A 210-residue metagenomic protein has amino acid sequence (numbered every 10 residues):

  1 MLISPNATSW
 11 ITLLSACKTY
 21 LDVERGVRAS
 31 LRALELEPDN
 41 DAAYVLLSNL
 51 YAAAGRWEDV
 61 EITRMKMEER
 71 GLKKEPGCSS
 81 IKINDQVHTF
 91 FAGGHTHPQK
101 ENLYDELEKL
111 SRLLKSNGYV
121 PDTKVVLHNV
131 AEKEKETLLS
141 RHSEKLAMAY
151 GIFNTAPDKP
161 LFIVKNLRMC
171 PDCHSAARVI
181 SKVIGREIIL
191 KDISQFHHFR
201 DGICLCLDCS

Functional and structural regions predicted by a protein language model:
M1-S210: Terminal (and in a subset, N-terminal) low-complexity or junction segments at the ends of helical repeat RNA-binding
